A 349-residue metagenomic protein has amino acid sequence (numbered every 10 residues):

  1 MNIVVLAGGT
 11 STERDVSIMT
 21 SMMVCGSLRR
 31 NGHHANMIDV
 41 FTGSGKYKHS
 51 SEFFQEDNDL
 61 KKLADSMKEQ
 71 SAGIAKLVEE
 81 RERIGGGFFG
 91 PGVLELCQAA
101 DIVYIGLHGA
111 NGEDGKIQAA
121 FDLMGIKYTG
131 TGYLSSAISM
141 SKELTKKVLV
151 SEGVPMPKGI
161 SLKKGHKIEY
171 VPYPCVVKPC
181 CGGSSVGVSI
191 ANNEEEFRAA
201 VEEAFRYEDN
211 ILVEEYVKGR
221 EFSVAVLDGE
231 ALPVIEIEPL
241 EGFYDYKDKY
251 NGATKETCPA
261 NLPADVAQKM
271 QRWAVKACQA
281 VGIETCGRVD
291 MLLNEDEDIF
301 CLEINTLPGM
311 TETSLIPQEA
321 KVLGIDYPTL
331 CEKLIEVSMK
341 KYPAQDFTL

Functional and structural regions predicted by a protein language model:
M1-T129, Y133-L134, I138-M140, L144 (+3 more regions): ATP-binding N-terminal substructure of ATP-dependent carboxylate-amine bond-forming enzymes
I3-A7, S11, D15-M22, V93-C97 (+3 more regions): Active-site nucleotide/adenylate-binding loops and adjacent lid/helix of ATP-dependent enzymes
A35, K127-Y128, M156, C175 (+1 more regions): Hydrophobic beta-strand scaffold residues
G109, L240, N305-E319: Glycine-rich phosphate/pyrophosphate-binding beta-alpha loops
N192-R272, L293-F300: Phosphate-binding site of ATP-dependent enzymes
E215, V224-V226, C278-M310, A320 (+1 more regions): Conserved metal-phosphate-binding beta-hairpin within the catalytic cores of diverse ATP-dependent phosphoryl-transfer
E236-G287, Q318-L349: Active-site "cap" helix and flanking loop/linker of ATP-utilizing ligase/carboxylase catalytic domains
